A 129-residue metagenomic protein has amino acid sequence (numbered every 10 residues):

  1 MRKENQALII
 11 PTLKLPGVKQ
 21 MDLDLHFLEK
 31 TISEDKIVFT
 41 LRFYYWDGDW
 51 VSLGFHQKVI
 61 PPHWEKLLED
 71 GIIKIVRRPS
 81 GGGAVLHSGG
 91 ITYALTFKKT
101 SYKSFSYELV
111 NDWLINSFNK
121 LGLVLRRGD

Functional and structural regions predicted by a protein language model:
M1-K66, D70, K74-R78, L123-V124: Active-site loop/lid in soluble adenylation, ligation, and acyl-transfer enzymes
L23, G89, V110: Catalytic-loop motifs flanking and including active-site residues across diverse enzymes
K74, G83-L86, L109: Short C-terminal domain-edge/linker segments immediately following a structured domain
P79-K98: Residues forming anionic-ligand binding surfaces in small-molecule and nucleic-acid pockets of primarily soluble enzymes
T92-D129: Catalytic beta-strand/loop module used to bind and position nucleotide/cofactor moieties in cofactor-attachment
